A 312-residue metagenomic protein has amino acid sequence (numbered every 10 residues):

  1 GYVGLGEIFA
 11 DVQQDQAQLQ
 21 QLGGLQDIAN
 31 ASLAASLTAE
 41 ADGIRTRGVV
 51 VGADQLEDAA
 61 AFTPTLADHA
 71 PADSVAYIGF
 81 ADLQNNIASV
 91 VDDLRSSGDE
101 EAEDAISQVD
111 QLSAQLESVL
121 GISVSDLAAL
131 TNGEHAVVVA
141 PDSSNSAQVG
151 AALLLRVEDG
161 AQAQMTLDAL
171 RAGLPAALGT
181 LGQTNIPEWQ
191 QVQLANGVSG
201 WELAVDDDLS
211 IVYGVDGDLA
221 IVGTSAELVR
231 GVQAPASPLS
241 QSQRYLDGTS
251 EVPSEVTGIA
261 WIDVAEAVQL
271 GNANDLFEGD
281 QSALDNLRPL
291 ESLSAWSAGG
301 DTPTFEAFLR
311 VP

Functional and structural regions predicted by a protein language model:
G1, F9-D11, L25-I28, Q55-A161: Extended non-catalytic domains of envelope/secretory-pathway proteins
G1-V90, G248-P312: Leucine-rich, highly hydrophobic segment in Treponema pallidum outer-membrane-associated proteins
G6, A88, A114, M165-D168 (+1 more regions): A broad, structural surface signal
E7, T65, S89, D104 (+8 more regions): Exposed alpha-helical structural elements
D42, G121, N196-G197: Intrinsic-disorder/low-complexity loop/linker signature
L112-E117, G214-V229, Q281-S297: Extended, charge-rich low-complexity interaction segments
A128-S250: Single conserved position on a long alpha-helix in the C-terminal lobe of the eukaryotic protein kinase
